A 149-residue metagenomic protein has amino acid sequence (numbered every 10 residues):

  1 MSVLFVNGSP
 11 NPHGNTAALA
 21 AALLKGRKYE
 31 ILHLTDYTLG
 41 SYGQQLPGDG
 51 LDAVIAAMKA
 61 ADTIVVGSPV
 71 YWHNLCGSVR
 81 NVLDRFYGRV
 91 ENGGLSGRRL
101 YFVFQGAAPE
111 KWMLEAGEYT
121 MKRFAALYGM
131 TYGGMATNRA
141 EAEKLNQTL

Functional and structural regions predicted by a protein language model:
M1-E91, E118, K122, A126-L149: N-terminal beta1-alpha1-beta2 submodule of the flavodoxin-like/Rossmannoid cofactor-binding fold
V3, R98-Y101: Hydrophobic beta-strand segments of well-ordered beta-sheets in folded domains
V6, V103-Q105: Short hydrophobic segments within beta-strands
E91-G97: Short, conserved loop/helix-junction motifs that constitute active-site signature segments in enzyme catalytic cores
P109-E110: Rossmann-like dinucleotide/flavin-binding elements
M113: Rossmann-like NAD(P)(H) cofactor-binding subdomain of soluble oxidoreductases
